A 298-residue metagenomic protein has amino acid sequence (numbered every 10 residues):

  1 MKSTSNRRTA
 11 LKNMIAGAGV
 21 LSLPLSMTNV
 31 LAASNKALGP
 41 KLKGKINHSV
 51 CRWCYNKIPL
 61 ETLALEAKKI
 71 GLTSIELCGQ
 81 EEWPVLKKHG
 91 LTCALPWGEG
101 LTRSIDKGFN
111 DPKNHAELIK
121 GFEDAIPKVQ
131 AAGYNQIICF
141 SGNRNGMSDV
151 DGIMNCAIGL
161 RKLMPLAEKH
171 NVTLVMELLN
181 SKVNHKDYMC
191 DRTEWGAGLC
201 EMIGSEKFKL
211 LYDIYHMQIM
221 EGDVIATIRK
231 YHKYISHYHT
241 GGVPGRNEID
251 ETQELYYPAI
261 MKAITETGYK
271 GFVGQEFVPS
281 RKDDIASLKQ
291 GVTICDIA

Functional and structural regions predicted by a protein language model:
K2-K68, Y134-N135, C190, W195-Y212 (+1 more regions): Histidine-acidic metal/acid-base catalytic patches
M14-P24, P40-L42, G108-K209: Active-site acidic/histidine proton-transfer and metal-coordination neighborhood in alpha/beta enzyme cores
C54-N56, G79-E81, E99-L101, N143-N145 (+4 more regions): Active-site-proximal loop/turn and secondary-structure-junction residues that shape catalytic pockets, frequently
L63-E82: Catalytic domains of carbohydrate-active enzymes, especially glycoside hydrolases
P84-W97, C156, V172: Short acidic, glycine/proline-enriched helix-loop-strand junctions
H89-E117: Mid-chain, structured segments of secreted extracytoplasmic proteins
